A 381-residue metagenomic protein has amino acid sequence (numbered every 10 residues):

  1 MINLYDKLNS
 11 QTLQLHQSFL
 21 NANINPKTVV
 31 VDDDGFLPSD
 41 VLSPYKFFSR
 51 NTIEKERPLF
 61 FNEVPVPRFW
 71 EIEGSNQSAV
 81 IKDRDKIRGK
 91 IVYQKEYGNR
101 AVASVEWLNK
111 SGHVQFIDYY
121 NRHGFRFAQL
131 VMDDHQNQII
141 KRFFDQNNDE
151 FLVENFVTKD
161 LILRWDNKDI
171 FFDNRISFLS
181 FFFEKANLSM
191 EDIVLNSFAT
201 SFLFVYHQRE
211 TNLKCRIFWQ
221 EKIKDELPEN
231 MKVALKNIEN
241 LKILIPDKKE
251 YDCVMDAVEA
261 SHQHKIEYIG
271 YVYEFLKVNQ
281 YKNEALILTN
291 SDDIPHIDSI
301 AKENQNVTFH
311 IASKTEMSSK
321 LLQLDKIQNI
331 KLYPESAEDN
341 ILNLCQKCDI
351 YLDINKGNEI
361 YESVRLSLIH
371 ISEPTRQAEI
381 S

Functional and structural regions predicted by a protein language model:
M1-E73: N-terminal subdomain of nucleotide-sugar transferases
N167-N174, F182-T200: Short N-terminal targeting/anchoring amphipathic segment
L227-M231, N237-H262: A short, active-site helix/loop in glycosyltransferases that binds the activated sugar's phosphate group
K265-Q323: Conserved catalytic-core segment of nucleotide-activated headgroup transferases in glycan assembly
T315, K331-L344: Conserved active-site histidine-acidic residue motif and adjacent donor-binding/catalytic loop of glycosyltransferases
S319-E335: Nucleotide-activated donor-binding/catalytic signature segment of Leloir-type glycosyltransferases, i.e., the conserved
Q346-I360: Acidic donor-binding loop of glycosyltransferase active sites
I369-I380: Single conserved hydrophobic/aromatic residue that forms the stacking wall/gate of nucleotide- or nucleobase-binding
